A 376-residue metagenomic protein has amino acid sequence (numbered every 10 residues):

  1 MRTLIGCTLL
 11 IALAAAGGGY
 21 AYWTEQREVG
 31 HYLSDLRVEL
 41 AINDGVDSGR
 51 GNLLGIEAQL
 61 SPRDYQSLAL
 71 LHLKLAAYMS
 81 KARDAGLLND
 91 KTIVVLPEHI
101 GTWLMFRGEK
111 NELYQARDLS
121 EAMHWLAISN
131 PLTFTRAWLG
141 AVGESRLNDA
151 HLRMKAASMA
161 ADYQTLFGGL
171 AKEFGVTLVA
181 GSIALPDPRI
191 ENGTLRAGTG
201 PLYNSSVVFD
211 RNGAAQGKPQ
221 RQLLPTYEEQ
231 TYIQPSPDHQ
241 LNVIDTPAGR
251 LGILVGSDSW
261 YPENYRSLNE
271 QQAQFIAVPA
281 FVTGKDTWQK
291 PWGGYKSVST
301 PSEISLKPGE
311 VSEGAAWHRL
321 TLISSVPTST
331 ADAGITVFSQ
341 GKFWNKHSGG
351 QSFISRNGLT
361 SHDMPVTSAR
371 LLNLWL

Functional and structural regions predicted by a protein language model:
L4-Y20: Hydrophobic membrane-insertion alpha-helices, especially the h-region of bacterial N-terminal signal peptides
W23-L40: Alpha-helical transmembrane signal-anchor/signal-peptide segments
L36-A82, D90: N-terminal active-site segment of His-dependent metallophosphoesterases
S48-L68, P219-R221, G249-D258, A277: Active-site-proximal beta-strand elements of phosphoester/diester hydrolases
S67-K81, A116, I128-P131, A156-T165 (+1 more regions): Well-ordered, non-membrane alpha-helical segments in soluble/globular domains
L73, K81-F209: Cys-nucleophile CN-hydrolase/nitrilase-fold catalytic domain and related Cys-dependent amidase chemistry that acts on
Q164-T165, L185-Q271, W288-W292, R370-L376: Active-site catalytic loop in hydrolytic enzyme cores
T165-V176, G256-L372: CN hydrolase (nitrilase-like) catalytic-core segments centered on the catalytic cysteine and neighboring Lys/Glu
